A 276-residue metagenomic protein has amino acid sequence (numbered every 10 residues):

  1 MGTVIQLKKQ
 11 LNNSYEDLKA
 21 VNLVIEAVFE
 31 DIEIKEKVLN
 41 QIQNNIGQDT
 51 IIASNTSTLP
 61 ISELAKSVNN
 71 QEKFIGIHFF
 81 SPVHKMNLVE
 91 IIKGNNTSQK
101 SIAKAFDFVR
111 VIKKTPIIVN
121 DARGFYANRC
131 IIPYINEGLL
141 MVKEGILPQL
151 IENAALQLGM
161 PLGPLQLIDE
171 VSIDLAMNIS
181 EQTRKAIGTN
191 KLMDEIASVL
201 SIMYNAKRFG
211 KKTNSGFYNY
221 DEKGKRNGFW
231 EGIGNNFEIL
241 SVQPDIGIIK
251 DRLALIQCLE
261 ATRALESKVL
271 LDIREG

Functional and structural regions predicted by a protein language model:
M1-G276: N-terminal glycine-rich phosphate-binding loop for ADP-containing cofactors
